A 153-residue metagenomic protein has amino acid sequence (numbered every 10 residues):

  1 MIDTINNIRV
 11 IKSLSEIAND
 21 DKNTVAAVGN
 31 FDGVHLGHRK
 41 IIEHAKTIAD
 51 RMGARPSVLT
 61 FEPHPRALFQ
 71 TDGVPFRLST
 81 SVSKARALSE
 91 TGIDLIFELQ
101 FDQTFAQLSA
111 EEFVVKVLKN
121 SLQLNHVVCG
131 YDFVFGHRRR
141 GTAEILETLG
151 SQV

Functional and structural regions predicted by a protein language model:
I2-V153: Nucleotidyltransferase catalytic core that binds NTPs
